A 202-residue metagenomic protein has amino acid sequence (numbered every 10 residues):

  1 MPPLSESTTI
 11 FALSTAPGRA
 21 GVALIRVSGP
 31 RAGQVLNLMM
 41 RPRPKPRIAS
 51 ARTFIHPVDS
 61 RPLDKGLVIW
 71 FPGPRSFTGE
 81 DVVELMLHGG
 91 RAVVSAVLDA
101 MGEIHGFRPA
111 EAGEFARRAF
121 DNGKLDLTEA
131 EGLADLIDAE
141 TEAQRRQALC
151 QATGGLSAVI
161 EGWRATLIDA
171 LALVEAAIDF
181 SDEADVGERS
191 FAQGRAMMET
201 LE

Functional and structural regions predicted by a protein language model:
M1-P17, D59, E142-E202: C-terminal-of-GTPase-core extension/linker across diverse P-loop GTPases
M1-R146, C150, G154: A glycine-rich (often HGG/GG-containing) alpha/beta subdomain
